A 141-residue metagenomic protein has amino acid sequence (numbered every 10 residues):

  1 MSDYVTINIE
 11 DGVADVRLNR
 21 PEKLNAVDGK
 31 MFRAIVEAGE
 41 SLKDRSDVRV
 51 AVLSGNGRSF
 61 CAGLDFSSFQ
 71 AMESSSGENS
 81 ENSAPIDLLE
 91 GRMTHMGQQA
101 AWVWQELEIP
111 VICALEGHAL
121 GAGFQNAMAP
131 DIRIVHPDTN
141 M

Functional and structural regions predicted by a protein language model:
M1-N56, M72: Conserved CoA-thioester-binding segment of acyl-CoA-metabolizing enzymes
V16, L53, D65, N126-M128: Hydrophobic/aromatic residues within transmembrane alpha-helices of multi-pass small-molecule transporters
N19, N25, G63, G117 (+1 more regions): Conserved phosphate-binding and hydrolysis motifs of nucleotide-dependent enzymes
P21-L24, R58, S67, D138-N140: A short, glycine- and basic residue-enriched loop/turn that sits immediately adjacent to a domain's principal
D47, G55-A100, A119: Glycine- (often His-adjacent) and acidic-residue-rich active-site loop that binds/positions the CoA thioester
M96-M141: Glycine-rich beta-to-alpha active-site loop
